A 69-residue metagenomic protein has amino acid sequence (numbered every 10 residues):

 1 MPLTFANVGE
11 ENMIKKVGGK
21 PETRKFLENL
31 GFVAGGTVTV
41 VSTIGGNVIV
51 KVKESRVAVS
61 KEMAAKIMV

Functional and structural regions predicted by a protein language model:
M1-V69: Compact, glycine-rich, soluble single-domain proteins
